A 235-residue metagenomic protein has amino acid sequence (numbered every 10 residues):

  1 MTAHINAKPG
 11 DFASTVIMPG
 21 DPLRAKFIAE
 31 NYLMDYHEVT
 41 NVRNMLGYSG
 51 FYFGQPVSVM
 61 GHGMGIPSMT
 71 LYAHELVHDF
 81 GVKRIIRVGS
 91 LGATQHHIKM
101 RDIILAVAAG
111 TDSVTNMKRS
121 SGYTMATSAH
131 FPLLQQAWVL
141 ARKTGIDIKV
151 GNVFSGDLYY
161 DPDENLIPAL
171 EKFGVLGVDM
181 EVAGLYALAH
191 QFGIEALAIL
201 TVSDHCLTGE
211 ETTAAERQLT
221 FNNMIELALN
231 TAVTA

Functional and structural regions predicted by a protein language model:
M1-P132: Metabolite-binding pocket within alpha/beta catalytic cores that recognizes anionic/polar moieties
M18, A25, G65-M69, A126 (+6 more regions): Generic structural signal for well-ordered, non-membrane alpha-helical segments in soluble metabolic enzymes
D35-N41, G145-G151, A235: Flexible, glycine/charged-enriched surface loops at secondary-structure junctions
T124-F173: Active-site rim beta-loop-alpha module in soluble metabolic enzymes
Q136-T144, L188, L227-A235: Generic non-transmembrane alpha-helical segments
E164-L197, T201-S203: A C-terminal functional module that forms or caps the active site or interfaces directly with catalytic machinery
C206-A235: His/Asp/Glu-rich mid-to-C-terminal helical/loop segments that flank catalytic regions of hydrolases
